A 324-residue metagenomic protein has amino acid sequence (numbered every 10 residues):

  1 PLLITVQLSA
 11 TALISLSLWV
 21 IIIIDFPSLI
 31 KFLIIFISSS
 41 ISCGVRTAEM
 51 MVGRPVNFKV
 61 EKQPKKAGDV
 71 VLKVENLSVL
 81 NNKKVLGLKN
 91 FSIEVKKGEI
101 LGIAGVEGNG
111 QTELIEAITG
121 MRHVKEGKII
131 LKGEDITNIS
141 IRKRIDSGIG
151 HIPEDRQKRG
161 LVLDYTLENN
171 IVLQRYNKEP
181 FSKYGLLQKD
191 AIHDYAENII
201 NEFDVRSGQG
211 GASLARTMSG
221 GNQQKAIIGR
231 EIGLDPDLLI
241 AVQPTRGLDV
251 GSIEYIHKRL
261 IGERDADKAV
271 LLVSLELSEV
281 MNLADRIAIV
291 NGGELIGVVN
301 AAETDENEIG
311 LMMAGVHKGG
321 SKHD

Functional and structural regions predicted by a protein language model:
T5, S9-L18, I24-G44: Low-acidity, Ser/Thr- and Arg-rich intrinsically disordered low-complexity segments
I37, I41-D324: Glycine-rich phosphate-binding loops of nucleotide-dependent enzymes
